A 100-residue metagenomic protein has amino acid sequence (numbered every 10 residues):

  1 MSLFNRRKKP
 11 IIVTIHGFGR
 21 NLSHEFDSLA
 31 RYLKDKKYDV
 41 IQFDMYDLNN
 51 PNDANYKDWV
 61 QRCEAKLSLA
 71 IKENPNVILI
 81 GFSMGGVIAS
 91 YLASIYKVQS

Functional and structural regions predicted by a protein language model:
S2-L48: Short, surface-exposed "cap/lid" segments of acyl-processing enzymes
L48-E73: Catalytic nucleophile-loop/oxyanion-hole region of alpha/beta-hydrolase and closely related hydrolase-like folds
E73-F82: Alpha/beta-hydrolase fold nucleophile elbow
G81-G85, A89: Gly/Ala-rich beta-loop-alpha elbow adjacent to hydrolase catalytic centers
Y91-I95: Active-site signature of alpha/beta-hydrolase-fold catalytic machinery across serine- and Asp/Cys-nucleophile hydrolases
V98-S100: A conserved short beta-strand
